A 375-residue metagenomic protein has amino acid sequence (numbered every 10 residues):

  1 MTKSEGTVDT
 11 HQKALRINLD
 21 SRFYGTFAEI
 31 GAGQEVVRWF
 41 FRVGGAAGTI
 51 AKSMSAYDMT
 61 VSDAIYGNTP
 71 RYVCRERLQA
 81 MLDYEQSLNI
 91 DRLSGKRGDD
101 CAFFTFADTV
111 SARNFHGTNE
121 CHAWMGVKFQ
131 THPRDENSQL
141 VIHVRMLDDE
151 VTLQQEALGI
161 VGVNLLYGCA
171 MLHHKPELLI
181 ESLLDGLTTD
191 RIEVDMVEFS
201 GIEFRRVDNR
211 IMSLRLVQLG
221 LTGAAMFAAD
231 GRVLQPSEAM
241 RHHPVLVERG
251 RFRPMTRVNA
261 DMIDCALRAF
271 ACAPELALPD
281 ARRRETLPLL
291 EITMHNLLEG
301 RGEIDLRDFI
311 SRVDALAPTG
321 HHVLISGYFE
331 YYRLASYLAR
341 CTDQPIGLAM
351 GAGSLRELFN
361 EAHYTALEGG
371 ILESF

Functional and structural regions predicted by a protein language model:
T2-F375: Nucleotidyltransferase catalytic core that binds NTPs
